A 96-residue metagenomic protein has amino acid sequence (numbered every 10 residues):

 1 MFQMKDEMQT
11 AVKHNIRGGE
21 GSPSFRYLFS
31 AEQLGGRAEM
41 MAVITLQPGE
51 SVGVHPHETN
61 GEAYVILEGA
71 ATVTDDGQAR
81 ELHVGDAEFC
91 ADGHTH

Functional and structural regions predicted by a protein language model:
M1-A38, G53: A short, N-terminal "cap"/entry segment at the start of jelly-roll beta-barrel domains of the cupin/DSBH fold
Y27-F29, A42-E58: Conserved short histidine dyad/triad with adjacent acidic residue
L34-R37, Q47-E50, A70-T72: Short, charged/polar surface micro-motifs in flexible loops or helix N-caps
V43, A63, Q78-E81: Short, surface-exposed secondary-structure edge patches
T59-A71: Glycine- and acidic-residue-biased ligand/ion/polar-headgroup-sensing regions
G77-G93: Short acidic-glycine-tyrosine-enriched beta hairpin
